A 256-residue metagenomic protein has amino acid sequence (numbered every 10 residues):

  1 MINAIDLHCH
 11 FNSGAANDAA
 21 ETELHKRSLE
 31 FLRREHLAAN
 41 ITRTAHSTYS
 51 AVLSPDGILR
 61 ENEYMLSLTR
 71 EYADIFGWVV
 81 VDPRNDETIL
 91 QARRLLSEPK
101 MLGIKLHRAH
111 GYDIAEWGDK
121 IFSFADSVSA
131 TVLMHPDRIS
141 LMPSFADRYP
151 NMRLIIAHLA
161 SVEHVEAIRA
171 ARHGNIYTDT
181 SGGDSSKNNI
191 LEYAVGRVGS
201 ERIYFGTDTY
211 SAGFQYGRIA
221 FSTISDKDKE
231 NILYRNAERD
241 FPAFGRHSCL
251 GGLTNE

Functional and structural regions predicted by a protein language model:
M1-F11, D18-R43, R202, G213-E256: Mid-to-C-terminal alpha-helical segments outside catalytic/metal-binding sites
H8, H36, M65, L95 (+7 more regions): Conserved, mostly hydrophobic/aromatic
H10-N12, A16, Y49-S50, V80-R84 (+5 more regions): Active-site beta-loop-alpha junctions enriched in small/polar residues
K26-R34, R60-M65, T88-Q91, S140 (+2 more regions): Alpha-helical scaffolding within the catalytic cores of extracellular/periplasmic polymer-degrading hydrolases
A45-L59: Glycine-rich, proline-tolerant flexible connector loops at the mouths of alpha/beta enzymes
H46-S47, D179, R202-D208, I232: Conserved active-site loop/cleft motifs that coordinate metal ions or position small ligands
P55-T131, S185, H247: Active-site gating/metal-coordination segments in enzymes
G103, G111-Y204: Catalytic pocket-lining loop regions of alpha/beta-barrel enzymes, especially the amidohydrolase/enolase/GH5 lineages
